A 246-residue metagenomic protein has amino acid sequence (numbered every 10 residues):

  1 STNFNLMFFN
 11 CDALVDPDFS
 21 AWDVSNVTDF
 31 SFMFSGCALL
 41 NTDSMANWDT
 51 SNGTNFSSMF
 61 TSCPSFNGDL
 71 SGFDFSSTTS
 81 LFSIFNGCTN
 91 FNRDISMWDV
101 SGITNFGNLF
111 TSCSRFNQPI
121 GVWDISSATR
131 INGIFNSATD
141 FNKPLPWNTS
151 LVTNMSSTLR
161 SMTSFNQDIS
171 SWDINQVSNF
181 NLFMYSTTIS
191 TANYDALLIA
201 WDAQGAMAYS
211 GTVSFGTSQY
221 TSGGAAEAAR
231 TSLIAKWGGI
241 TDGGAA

Functional and structural regions predicted by a protein language model:
S1-A246: Negatively charged
